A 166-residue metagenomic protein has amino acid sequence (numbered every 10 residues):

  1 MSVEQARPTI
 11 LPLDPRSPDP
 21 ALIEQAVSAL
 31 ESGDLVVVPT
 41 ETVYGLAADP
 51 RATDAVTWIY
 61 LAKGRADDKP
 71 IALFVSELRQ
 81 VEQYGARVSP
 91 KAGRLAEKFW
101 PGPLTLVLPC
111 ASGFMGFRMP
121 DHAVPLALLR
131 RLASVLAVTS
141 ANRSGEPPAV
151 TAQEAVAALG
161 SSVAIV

Functional and structural regions predicted by a protein language model:
M1-V166: Active-site-adjacent structural elements in enzyme catalytic cores
